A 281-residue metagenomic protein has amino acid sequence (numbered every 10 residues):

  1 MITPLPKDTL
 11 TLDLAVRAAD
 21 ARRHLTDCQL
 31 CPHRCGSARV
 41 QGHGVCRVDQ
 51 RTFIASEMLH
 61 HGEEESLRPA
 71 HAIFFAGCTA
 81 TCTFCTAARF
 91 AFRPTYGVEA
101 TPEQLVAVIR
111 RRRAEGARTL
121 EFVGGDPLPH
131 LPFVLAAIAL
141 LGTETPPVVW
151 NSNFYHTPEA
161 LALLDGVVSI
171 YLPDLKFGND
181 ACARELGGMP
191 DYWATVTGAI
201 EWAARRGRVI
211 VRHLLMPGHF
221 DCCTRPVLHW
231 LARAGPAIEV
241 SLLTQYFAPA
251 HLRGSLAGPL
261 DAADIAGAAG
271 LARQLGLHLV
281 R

Functional and structural regions predicted by a protein language model:
M1-V40, A204, R208-V209, H213-R281: Auxiliary Fe-S-binding modules of radical SAM enzymes
I2-T79, T83, A87-P94: N-terminal [4Fe-4S]-dependent radical SAM core
C82-A87, P94-G97, P132-V134, A160-L163: Short, conserved acidic/polar surface loops in the N-terminal third of protein domains
R89-E99, E185-P190, G254-P259: Short glycine-enriched, charge-decorated loop/helix-capping segments at active-site entrances that position
R89-L120, L271: Conserved alpha-helical substructure of the radical SAM core
R93, L120, V149, H278-R281: A local structural micro-motif
V106-S255: Conserved AdoMet/S-adenosylmethionine-binding subsite of the radical SAM
